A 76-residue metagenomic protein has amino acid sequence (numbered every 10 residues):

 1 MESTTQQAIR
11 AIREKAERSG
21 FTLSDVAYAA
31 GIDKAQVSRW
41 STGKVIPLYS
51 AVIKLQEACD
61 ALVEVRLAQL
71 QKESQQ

Functional and structural regions predicted by a protein language model:
M1-S19, Q56, A68: A short, Lys/Arg-rich alpha-helix, primarily the initiator
I12, L23, K34, Y49-V52: Helix-turn-helix DNA-binding elements, focusing on the entry/boundary residues of the two helices that contact DNA
I12-R13, A29-D33, L55-A61: Secretory-pathway ectodomains
D25-A27: Short alpha-helical "recognition helix" segments of helix-turn-helix
G31-P47: Recognition helix of helix-turn-helix/homeodomain-like DNA-binding domains that insert into the DNA major groove
Y49-L67: DNA major-groove recognition helix of helix-turn-helix/homeodomain DNA-binding modules
R66-Q76: Short amphipathic recognition helices of helix-turn-helix/homeodomain-type DNA-binding modules
